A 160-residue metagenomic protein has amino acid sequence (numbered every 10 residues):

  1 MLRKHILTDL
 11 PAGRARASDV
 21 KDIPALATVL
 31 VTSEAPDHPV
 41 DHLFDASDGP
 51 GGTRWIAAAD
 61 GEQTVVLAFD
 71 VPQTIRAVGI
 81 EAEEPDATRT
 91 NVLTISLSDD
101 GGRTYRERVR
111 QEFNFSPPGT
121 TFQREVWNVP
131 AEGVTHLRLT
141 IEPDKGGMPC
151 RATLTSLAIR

Functional and structural regions predicted by a protein language model:
M1-D70, E83-T88, S156-A158: Disordered, acidic Ser/Thr/Pro-rich linker "stalks" and the adjacent N-terminal cap of the next globular domain
L2-P11, A58-E62, P85-R160: Trp- and acidic/polar-enriched beta-sheet ligand-binding modules for extracellular glycan and matrix recognition
D37-H38, I75, G147-M148: Short, surface-exposed beta-strand/loop "edge" segments at domain boundaries and coil↔beta transitions
E62, D70-A77, V134-T135: Extended extracellular/luminal ectodomain segments enriched in beta-structured repeat modules
V66, G79, V126: Short aromatic/hydrophobic contact patches that present stacked aromatics for nucleic-acid/ligand binding
T74-P85, L139: A short beta-strand element within beta-rich, extracytoplasmic domains of secreted/secretory-pathway proteins
